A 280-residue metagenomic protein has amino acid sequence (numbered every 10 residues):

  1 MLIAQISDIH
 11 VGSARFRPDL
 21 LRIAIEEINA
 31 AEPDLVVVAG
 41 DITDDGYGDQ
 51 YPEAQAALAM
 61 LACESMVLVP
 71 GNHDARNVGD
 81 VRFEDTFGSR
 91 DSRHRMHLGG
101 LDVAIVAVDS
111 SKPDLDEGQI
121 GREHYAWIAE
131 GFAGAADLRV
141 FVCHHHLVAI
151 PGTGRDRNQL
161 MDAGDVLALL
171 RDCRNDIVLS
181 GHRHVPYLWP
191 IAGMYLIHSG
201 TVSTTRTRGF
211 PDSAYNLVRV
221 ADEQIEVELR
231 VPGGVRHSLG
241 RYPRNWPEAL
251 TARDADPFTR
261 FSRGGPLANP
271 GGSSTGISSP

Functional and structural regions predicted by a protein language model:
M1-A4, R95-A107, A133-V140, P190-L196: Beta-strand-turn-beta hairpins that frame and shape the catalytic cleft of phosphate-ester-processing enzymes
M1-E53, A57-A59, D91, G134: N-terminal active-site segment of His-dependent metallophosphoesterases
I6-S7, L35-D41, M66-N72, D109 (+3 more regions): Active-site neighborhood of phospho(di)ester-bond hydrolases with catalytic His/Asp-centered motifs
G12-R15, D44-D49, E53, N72-D80 (+4 more regions): Active-site environment of divalent metal-dependent phosphoester hydrolases
Y51-E130, A168-R171, L217: Extended active-site neighborhood of metal-dependent phosphoesterases/phosphodiesterases
V67, T153-E228: Conserved beta-sheet core of the metallophosphoesterase superfamily
A135-G152: Short acidic, glycine-rich surface-loop motifs adjacent to enzyme active sites
V220-P280: A short C-terminal boundary segment appended to hydrolase-like catalytic domains
